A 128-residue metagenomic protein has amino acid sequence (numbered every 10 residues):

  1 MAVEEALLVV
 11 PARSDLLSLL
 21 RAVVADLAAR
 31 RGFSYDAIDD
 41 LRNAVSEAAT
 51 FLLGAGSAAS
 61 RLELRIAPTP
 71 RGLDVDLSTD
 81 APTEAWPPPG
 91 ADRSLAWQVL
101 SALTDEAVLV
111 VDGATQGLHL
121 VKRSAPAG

Functional and structural regions predicted by a protein language model:
M1-L7, F51-G128: Conserved beta-strand-loop-beta-strand hairpin that lines the nucleotide-binding pocket of ATP/GTP-utilizing enzymes
M1-N43: Bergerat-fold GHKL ATPase/HATPase_c domain
Y35-A59: Conserved ATP-binding N-box helix of the HATPase_c
